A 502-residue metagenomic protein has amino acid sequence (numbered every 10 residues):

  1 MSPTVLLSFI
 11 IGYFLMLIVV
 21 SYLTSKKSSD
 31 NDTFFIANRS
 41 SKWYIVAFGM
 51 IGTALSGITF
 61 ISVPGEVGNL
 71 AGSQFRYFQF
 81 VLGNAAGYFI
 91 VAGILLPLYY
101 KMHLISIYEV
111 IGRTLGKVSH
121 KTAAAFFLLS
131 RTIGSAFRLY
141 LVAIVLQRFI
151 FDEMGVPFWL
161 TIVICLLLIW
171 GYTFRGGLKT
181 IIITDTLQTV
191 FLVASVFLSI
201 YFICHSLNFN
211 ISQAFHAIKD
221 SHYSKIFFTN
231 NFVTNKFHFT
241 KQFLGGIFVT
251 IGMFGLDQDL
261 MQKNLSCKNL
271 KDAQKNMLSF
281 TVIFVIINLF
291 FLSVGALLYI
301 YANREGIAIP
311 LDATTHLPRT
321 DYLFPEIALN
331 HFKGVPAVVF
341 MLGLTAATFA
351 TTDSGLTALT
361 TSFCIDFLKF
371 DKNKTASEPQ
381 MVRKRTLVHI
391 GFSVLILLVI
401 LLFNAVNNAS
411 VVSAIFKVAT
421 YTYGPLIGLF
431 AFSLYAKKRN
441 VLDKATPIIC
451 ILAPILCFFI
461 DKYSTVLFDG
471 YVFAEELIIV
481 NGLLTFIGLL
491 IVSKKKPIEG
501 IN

Functional and structural regions predicted by a protein language model:
M1-N502: Membrane-embedded helix-loop-helix hairpins and adjacent transmembrane boundary segments in multi-pass transporters
